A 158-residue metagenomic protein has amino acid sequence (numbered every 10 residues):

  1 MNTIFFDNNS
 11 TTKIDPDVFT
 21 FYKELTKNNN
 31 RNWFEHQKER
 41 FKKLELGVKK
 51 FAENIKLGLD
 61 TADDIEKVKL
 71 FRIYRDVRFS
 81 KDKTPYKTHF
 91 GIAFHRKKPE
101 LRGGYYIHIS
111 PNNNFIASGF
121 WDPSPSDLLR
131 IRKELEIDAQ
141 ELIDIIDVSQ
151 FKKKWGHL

Functional and structural regions predicted by a protein language model:
M1-T11: Pyridoxal 5′-phosphate
T11-D17: Acidic, low-complexity proline/glycine-rich segments
D17-A62: Contiguous, amphipathic alpha-helical segments that mediate oligomerization or scaffolding in large protein assemblies
T20-F21, Q37-R40, A93, A117 (+1 more regions): Short, hydrophobic/aromatic alpha-helical segments in well-folded domains
K56-Y74, I131-E134, A139-I145: Short, intrinsically disordered, low-complexity segments enriched in Ser/Thr and Pro
D60-R102: Hydrophobic/aromatic-rich structural module bridging two neighboring secondary-structure elements via a short loop
G91-H95, G104-I109, F115-G119: Short, hydrophobic/aromatic-rich beta-strand segments within well-structured domains
N112-L158: Compact, glycine/acidic-enriched structural inserts
